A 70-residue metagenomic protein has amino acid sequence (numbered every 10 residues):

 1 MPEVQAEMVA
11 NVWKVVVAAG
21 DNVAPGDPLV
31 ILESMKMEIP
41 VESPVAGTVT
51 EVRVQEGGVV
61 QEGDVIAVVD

Functional and structural regions predicted by a protein language model:
M1-N11, P28-P44: Short beta-strand-turn/beta-hairpin segments enriched in glycine/proline and small hydrophobics that form edge-strand
M1-P2, A19, V69-D70: Generic structural signal for short, solvent-exposed loop/turn connectors between secondary structure elements
M8, V12-A18, N22, E51-V54: Short histidine-centered loop motifs in beta-beta connectors
V15, P44-D70: Short hydrophobic interaction/assembly module
G20, M37, G57: Surface-exposed, flexible loop/turn segments at secondary-structure boundaries
A24-P40, Q61-D70: Short hydrophobic beta/alpha edge segments that flank linear recognition/processing sites
